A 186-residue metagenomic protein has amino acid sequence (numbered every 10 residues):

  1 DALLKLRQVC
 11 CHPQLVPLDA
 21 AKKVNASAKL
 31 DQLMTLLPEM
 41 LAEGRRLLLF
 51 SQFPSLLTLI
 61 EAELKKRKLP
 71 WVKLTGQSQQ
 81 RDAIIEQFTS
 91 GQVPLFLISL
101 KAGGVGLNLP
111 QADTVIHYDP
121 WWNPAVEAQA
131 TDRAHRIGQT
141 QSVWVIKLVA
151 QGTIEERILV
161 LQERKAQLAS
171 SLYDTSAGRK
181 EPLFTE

Functional and structural regions predicted by a protein language model:
D1-L107, E186: Conserved Helicase C-terminal RecA-like lobe
G76, A83-I84, I98-K180, F184: SF2 helicase/translocase ATPase core recognition
